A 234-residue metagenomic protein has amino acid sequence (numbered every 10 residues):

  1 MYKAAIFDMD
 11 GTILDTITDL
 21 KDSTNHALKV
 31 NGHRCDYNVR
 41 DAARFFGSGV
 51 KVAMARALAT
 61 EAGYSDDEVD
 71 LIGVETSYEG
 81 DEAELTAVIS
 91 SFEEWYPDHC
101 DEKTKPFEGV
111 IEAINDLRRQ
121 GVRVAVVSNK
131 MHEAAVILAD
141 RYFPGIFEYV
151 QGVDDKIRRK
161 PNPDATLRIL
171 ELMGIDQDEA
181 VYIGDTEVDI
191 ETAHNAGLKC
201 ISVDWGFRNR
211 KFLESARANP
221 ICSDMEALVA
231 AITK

Functional and structural regions predicted by a protein language model:
M1-K3, K29, Y64, R118 (+2 more regions): Asp-based, Mg2+/Mn2+-dependent phosphohydrolase catalytic module
Y2-M9, I13-E112, D116-Q120: N-terminal helical cap/lid subdomain that shapes the substrate entry/recognition surface in HAD-like hydrolases
T12, S128-K130: Conserved phosphate-coupling serine/threonine residues in phosphotransfer and NTP-handling enzymes
G47, M131-H132: Short "lid" loop at the C-terminus of a central beta-strand within the Rossmann-like core of SAM-dependent
E84-V88, K130, I146: Extended, well-ordered alpha-helical scaffold segments
D101-T104, N129, R158: Short, flexible loop segments at the rims of nucleotide/cofactor-binding pockets, characterized by
